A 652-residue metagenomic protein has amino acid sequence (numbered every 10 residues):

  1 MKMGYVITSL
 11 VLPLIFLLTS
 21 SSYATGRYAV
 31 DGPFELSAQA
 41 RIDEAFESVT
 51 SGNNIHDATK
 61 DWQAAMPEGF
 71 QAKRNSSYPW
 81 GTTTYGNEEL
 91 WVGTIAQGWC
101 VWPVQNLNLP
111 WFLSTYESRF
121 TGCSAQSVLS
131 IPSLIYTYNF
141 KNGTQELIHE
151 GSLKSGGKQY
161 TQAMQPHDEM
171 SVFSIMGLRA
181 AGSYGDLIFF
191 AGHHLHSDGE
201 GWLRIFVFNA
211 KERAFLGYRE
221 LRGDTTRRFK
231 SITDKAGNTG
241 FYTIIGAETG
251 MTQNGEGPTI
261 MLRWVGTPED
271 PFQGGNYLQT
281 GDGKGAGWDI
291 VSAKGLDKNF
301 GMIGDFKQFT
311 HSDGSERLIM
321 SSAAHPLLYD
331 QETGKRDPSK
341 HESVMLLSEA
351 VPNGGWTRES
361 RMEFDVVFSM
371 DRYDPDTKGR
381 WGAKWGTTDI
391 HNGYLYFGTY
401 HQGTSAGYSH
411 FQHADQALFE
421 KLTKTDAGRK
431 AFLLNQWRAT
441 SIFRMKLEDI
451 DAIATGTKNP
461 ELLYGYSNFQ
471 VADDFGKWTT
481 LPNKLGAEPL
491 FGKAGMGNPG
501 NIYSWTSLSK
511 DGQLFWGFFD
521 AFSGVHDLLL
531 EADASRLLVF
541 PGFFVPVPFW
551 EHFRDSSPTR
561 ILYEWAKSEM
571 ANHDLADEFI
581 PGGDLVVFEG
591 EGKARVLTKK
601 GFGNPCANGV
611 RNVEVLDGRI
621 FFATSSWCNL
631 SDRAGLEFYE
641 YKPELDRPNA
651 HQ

Functional and structural regions predicted by a protein language model:
S9-L18: Bacterial N-terminal signal peptides
F34-Q71, G143-V172, R219-R222, G274-K298 (+3 more regions): Surface-exposed loop and turn segments in beta-propeller and other repeat-based domains that flank or scaffold
Q63-T83, Y160-G182, R222-K230, I245-A247 (+8 more regions): Signature of short aromatic-glycine-proline-rich micro-motifs recurring in repeat-based ectodomains
E88-G93, Q97, S183-A191, A236-I244 (+6 more regions): Entry beta-strands of beta-propeller and related beta-repeat scaffolds
A96-G98, L187, H194-H196, A247-G250 (+5 more regions): Residue-level signature of beta-propeller blades and closely related beta-rich strand-turn architectures in secreted
N106-G143, G201-E212, G255-L278, E332-T357 (+3 more regions): Beta-propeller blade signature
R204-E363, R380: Solenoidal tandem-repeat scaffolds enriched in leucines and small polar residues
L508, F515, A521-D533, G609-Q652: Blade-level signature of beta-propeller repeat domains, shared across WD40, Kelch, NHL, RCC1 and BNR/Asp-box propellers
